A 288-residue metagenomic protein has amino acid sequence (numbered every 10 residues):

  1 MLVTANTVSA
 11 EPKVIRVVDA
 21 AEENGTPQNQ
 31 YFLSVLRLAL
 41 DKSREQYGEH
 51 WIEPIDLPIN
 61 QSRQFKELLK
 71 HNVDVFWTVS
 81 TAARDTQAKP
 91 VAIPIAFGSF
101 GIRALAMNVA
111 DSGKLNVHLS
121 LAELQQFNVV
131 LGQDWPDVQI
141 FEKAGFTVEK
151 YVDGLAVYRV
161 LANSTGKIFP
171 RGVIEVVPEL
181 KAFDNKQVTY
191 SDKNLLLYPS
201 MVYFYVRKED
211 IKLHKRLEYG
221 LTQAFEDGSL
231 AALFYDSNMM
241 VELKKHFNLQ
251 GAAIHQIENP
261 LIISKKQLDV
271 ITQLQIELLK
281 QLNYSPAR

Functional and structural regions predicted by a protein language model:
A10-Q87, L217: Extracytoplasmic small-molecule ligand-binding "clamshell" domains of the periplasmic binding protein/Venus flytrap
D19-E22, G98-A104, N108-D111, K181-E218 (+2 more regions): Periplasmic-binding protein-like
N24-K42, L105-G145, V157: Bilobed "Venus flytrap"/periplasmic-binding protein-like clamshell domains and structurally analogous long
E49-N60, L131, T147-G154: Short beta-strand-to-loop elements that line the ligand-binding cleft of bilobed periplasmic-binding protein-like
I55-V73, K143-A144, L155-I174: Short helices/loops that flank or line small-molecule/ion binding pockets
D56-L124: Acidic, polar ligand-binding/catalytic clefts
L69, F76-A88, K167-V188: A ligand-binding cleft/hinge motif common to bilobed small-molecule-binding domains
G132-A144, L221-A287: Ligand-binding clefts/hinges and TM-proximal coupling segments of bilobed small-molecule sensing domains
